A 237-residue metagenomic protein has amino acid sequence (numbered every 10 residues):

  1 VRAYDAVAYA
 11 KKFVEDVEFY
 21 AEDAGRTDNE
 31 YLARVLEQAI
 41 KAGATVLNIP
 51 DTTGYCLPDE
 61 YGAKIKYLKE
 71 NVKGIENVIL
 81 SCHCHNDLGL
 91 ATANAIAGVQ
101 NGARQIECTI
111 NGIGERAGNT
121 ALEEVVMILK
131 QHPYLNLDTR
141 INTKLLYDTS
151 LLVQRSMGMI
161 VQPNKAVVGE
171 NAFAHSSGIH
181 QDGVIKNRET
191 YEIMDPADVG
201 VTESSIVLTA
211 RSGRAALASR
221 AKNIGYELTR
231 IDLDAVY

Functional and structural regions predicted by a protein language model:
V1, T27-V35, C108-Y134: Active-site loop-helix segments enriched in His/Asp/Glu that coordinate and activate a nucleophilic water at divalent
V1-L80, I96-A103: Alpha/beta enzyme core
E18-Y20, V46-N48, I79-H83, Q105-T109 (+3 more regions): Structured core elements
E22-A24, D51-G54, H85, I110-G112 (+1 more regions): Short, ordered loop/turn segments at secondary-structure junctions
D23, V78-T92, E115: Glycine-rich beta-to-alpha transition loops that act as phosphate-gripper elements at the mouths of alpha/beta enzyme
D59, K64-V72, I96-A97, R116-M127 (+3 more regions): Metal-centered catalytic cores of metalloenzymes
L90-I106, I113-L129, A172-P196: Flexible glycine/proline-rich, aromatic-decorated loop/lid segments
M127, Y134-Y237: A mid-to-C-terminal "edge-of-domain" accessory segment
